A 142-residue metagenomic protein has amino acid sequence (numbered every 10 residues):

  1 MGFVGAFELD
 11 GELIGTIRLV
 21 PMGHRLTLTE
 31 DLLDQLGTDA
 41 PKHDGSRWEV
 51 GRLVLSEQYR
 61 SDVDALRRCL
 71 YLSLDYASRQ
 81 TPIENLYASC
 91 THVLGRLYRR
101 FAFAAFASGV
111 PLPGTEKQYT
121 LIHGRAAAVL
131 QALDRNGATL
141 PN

Functional and structural regions predicted by a protein language model:
M1-F3: Short loop/turn microsegments at loop-to-beta-strand junctions
G5-A6, A88: Extended hydrophobic secondary-structure segments that form protein cores and membrane-embedded regions
A6, G11-P21: Conserved beta-strand in the GNAT
D10, T29-L32, L36, V129-L133: Generic structural signal of hydrophobic/aromatic residues within well-ordered alpha-helices of folded domains
M22-T27: A short local loop/turn or secondary-structure capping micro-motif enriched for an aromatic residue
L28-Y119, H123: Acyl-donor binding region in acyl/amide transferases
G114-P141: C-terminal "cap" of GNAT-fold acetyltransferases
